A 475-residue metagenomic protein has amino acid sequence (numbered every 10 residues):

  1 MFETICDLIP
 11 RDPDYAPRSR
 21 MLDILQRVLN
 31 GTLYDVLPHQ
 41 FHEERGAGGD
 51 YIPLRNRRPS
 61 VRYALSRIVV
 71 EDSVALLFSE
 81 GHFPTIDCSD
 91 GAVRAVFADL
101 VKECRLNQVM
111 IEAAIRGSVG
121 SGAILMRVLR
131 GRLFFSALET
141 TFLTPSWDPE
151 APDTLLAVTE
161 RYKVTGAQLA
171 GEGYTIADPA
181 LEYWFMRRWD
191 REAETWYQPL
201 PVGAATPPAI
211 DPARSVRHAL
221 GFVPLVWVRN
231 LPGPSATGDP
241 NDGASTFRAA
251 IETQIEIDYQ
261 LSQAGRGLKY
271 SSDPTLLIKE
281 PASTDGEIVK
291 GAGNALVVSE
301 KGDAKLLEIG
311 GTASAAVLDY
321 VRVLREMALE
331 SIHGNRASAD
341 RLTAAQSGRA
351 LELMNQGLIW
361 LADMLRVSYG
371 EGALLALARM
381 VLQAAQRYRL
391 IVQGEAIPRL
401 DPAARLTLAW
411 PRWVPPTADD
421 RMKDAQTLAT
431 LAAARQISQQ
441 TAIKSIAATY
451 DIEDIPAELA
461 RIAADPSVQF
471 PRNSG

Functional and structural regions predicted by a protein language model:
M1-L143, W147-L155, R472-G475: Extended, helix-rich architectural segments
P13, R62, F78-G81, T85 (+5 more regions): Conserved aromatic-histidine-acidic binding/catalytic patches
L29-L33, L37-H42, G49-I52, S314-V317 (+5 more regions): Hydrophobic alpha-helical segments and helix-packing faces
S89, E112-R116, V128-L129, L268-L277 (+3 more regions): Short coil/turn segments at secondary-structure boundaries
S89-V96, V101-R105, V109, A249 (+6 more regions): Short amphipathic alpha-helical segments
S118-V119, A123-T237: Extended, regular secondary-structure scaffolds
T206-A350: Extended, charged amphipathic alpha-helical segments
T284-D285, K290-V297, V323-G475: C-terminal helix-loop subdomains that flank or include functional centers
